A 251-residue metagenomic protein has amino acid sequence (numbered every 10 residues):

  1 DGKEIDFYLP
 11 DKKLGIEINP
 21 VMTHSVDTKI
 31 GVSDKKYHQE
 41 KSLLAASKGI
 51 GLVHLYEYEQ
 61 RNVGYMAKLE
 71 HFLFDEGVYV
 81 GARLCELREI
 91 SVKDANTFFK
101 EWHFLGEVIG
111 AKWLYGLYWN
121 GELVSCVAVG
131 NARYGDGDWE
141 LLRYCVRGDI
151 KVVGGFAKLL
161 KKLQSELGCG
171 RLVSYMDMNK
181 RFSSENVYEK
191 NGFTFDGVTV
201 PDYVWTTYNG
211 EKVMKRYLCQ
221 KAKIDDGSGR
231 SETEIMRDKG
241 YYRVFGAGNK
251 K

Functional and structural regions predicted by a protein language model:
D1-K100, F104-A111, I150-S183, T207-G210: Nucleic-acid endo/exonuclease domains
E4, K112-L114, A247-K251: Short hydrophobic/aromatic beta-strand or adjacent loop that forms the aromatic wall/cage of a ligand/substrate-binding
Y8, E17, G116-Y118, K251: Short, well-ordered beta-strand micro-motif
V80-A82, E122, Y134, F245-A247: A generic structural signal for short, non-catalytic loop/turn and secondary-structure boundary residues
C85-K100, E232-I235, G240, V244-K251: Mobile-element integrase/transposase regions, centering on the N-terminal DNA-binding/Zn-coordinating module
E89, Y118-W119, S125, V129-Y242: Acyl-donor binding region in acyl/amide transferases
K100-E107, W113-V124, A128-V129: Short linear sequence motif anchored by a di-proline
